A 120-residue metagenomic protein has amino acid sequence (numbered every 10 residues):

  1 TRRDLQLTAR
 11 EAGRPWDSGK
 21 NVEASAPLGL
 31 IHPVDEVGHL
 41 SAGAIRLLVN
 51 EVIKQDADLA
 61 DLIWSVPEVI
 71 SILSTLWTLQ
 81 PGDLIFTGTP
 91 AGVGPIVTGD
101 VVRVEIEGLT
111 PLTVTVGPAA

Functional and structural regions predicted by a protein language model:
T1-Q80, L84, G92-A120: Catalytic-core "active-site belt" of small-molecule-metabolizing enzymes, emphasizing His/Asp/Glu-rich regions
